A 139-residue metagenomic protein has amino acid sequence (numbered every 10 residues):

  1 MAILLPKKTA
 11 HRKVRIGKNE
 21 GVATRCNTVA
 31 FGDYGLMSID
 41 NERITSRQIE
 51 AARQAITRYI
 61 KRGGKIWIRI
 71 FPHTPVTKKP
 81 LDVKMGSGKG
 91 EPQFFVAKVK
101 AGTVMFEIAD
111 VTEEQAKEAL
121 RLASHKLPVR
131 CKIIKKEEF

Functional and structural regions predicted by a protein language model:
M1-F139: Ribosome-associated RNA-binding proteins
